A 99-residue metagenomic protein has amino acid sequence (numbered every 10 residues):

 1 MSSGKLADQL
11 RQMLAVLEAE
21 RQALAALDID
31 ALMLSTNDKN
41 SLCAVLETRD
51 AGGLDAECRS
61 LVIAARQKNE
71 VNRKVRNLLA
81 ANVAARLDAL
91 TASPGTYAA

Functional and structural regions predicted by a protein language model:
M1-I63, Q67: Extended, charge-rich alpha-helical scaffolding segments
C58-A99: Short terminal interaction segments
